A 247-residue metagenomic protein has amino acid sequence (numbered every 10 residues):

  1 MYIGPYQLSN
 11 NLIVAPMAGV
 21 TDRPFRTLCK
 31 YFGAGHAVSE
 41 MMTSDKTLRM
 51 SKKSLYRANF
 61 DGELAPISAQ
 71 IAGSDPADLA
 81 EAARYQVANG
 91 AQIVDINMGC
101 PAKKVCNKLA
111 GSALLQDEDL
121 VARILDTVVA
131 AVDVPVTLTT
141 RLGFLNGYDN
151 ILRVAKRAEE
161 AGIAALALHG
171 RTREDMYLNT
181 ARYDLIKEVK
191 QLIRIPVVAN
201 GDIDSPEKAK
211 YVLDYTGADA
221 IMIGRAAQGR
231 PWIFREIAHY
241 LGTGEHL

Functional and structural regions predicted by a protein language model:
M1-L247: Flavin-dependent oxidoreductase catalytic cores
